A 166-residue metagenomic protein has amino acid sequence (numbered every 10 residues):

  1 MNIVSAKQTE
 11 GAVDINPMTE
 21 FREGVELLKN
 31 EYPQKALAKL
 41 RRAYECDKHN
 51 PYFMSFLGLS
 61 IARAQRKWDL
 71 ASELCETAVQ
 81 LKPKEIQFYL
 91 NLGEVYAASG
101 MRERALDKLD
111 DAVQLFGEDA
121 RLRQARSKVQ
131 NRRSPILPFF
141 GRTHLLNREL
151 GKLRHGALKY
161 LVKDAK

Functional and structural regions predicted by a protein language model:
N2, N30-K39, A64-T77, S99-D111 (+1 more regions): Structural signature of tandem alpha-helical TPR/SEL1-like repeats, specifically the intra-repeat loop/turn
G11, R42-E45, E76-Q80, D110-Q114: Conserved structural position within tetratricopeptide repeats
V13-C46: Alpha-helical segment of the N-proximal tetratricopeptide repeat
P17-M18, P51-Y52, W68, I86-Q87 (+1 more regions): Helix-start (N-cap) detector for alpha-helical repeat units in TPR-like alpha-solenoids, especially tetratricopeptide
V25, L59-S60, E94, K128: Residue-level recognition of tetratricopeptide repeat
F56-G58, N91, A125: Canonical tetratricopeptide repeat
A97-P138, T143-R148: TPR/TPR-like (Sel1-like) alpha-helical repeat modules
